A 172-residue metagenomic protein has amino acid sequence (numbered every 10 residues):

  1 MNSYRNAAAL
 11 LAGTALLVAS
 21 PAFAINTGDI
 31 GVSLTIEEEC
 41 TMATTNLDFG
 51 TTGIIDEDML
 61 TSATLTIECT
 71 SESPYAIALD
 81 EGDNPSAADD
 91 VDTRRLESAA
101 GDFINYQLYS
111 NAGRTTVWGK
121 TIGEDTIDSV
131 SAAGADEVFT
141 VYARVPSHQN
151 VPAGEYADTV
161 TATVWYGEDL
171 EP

Functional and structural regions predicted by a protein language model:
M1-L10: Bacterial N-terminal signal peptides that target proteins for export
L10-L17: Hydrophobic helical h-region of N-terminal Sec-dependent signal peptides in bacterial secretory/periplasmic proteins
A19-P21: N-terminal signal peptide c-region/cleavage motif recognized by signal peptidases
A24-S98, S129-P172: N-terminal small/polar-rich segments of proteins
D80-G82, Q107-N111: Predominantly extracellular/luminal cell-surface or secreted proteins
S98-D102, Q107: Short amphipathic secondary-structure patches
G113-G134: Extracellular beta-sheet repeat scaffolds used for adhesion and glycan interaction
